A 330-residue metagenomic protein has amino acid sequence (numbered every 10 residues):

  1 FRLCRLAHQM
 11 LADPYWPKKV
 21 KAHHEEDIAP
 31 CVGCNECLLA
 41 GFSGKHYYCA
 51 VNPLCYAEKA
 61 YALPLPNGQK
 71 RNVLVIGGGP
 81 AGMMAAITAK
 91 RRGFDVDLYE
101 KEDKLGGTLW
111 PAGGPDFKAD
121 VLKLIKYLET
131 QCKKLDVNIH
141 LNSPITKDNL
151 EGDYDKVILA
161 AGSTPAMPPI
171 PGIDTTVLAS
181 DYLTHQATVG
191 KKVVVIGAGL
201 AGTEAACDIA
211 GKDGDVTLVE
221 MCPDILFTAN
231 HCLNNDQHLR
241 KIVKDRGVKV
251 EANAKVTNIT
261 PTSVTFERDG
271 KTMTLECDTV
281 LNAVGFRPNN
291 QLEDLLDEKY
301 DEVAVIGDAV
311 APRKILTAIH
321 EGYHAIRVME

Functional and structural regions predicted by a protein language model:
F1-I76, P80, M84, T88-R91 (+3 more regions): Flavin-dependent oxidoreductase catalytic cores
R2, A22-H24, G114-K118, N234-Q237 (+1 more regions): Short, hinge-like loop/turn segments at secondary-structure boundaries
R2, A7, D155, K191 (+1 more regions): Conserved acidic residues
L6, N142, N253: Short beta-strand and adjacent tight-turn residues that come in two discontinuous sequence segments and form the edges
L65-V73, T203, A254-V264: Surface beta-strand/loop "capping" patches
K70-Y99, L105, L141-D148, A160-I170 (+3 more regions): Rossmann-like dinucleotide/flavin-binding elements
D95-L135, T184, C207-A254, V310: Rossmann-like dinucleotide-binding cores of NAD(P)H-dependent redox enzymes
K126-A166, T257-F266: Feature captures the FAD/FMN-dependent oxidoreductase FAD-binding
